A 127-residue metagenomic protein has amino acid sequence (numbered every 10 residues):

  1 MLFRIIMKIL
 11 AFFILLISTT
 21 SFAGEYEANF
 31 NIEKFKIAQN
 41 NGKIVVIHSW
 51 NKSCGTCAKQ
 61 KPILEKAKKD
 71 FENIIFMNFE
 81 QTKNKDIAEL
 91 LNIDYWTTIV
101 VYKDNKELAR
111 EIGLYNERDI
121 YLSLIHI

Functional and structural regions predicted by a protein language model:
L2-L10: Bacterial N-terminal signal peptides that target proteins for export
I9-T19: Sec-dependent N-terminal signal peptides
A23-G42: N-terminal leader/targeting and pre-domain segments
N40-K52: Short active-site neighborhood of thiol/selenol oxidoreductases, capturing the structured segment around
S49, E72-K85: Thiol-based oxidoreductase modules, predominantly thioredoxin-like and allied folds used for disulfide exchange
A58-D70: Typically the conserved alpha-helix immediately C-terminal to a functionally engaged Cys/Sec in thioredoxin-like
T97-R110: A short, hydrophobic beta-strand/beta-hairpin element that forms part of a small beta-sheet core
I125-I127: Conserved small/polar residues in nucleotide/adenosyl-binding loops
